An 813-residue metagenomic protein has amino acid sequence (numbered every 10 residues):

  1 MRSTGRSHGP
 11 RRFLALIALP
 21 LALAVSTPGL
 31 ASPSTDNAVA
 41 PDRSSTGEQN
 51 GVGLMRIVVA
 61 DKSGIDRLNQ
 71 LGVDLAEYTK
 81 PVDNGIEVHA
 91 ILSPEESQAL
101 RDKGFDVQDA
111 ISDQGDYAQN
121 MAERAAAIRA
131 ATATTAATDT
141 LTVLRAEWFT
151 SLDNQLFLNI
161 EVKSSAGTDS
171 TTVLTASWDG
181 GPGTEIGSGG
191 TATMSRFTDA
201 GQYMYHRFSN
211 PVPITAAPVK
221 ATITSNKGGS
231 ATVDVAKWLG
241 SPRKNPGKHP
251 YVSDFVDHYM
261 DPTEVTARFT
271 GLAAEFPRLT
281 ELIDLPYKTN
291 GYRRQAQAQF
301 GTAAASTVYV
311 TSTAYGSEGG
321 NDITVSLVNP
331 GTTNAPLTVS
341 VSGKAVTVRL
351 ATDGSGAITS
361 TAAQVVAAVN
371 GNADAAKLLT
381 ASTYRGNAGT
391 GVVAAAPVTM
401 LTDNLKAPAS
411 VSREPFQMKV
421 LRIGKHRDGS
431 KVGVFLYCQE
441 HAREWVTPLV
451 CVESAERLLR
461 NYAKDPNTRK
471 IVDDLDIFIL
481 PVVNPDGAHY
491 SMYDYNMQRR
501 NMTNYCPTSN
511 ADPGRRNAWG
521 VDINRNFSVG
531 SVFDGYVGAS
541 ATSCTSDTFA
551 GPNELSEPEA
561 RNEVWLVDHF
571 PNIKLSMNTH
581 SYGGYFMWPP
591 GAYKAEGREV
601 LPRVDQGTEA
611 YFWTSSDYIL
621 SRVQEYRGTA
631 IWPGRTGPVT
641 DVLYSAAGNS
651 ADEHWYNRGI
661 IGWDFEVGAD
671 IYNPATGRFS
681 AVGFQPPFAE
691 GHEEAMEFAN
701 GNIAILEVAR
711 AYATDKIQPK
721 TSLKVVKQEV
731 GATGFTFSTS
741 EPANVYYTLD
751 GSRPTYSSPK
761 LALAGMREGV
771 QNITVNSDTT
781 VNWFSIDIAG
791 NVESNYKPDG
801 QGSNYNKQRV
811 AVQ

Functional and structural regions predicted by a protein language model:
R2-S34: Secretory targeting and sorting signals
S32-Y309, Y315-G320, R349-T736, T755-T780 (+1 more regions): M14 metallocarboxypeptidase catalytic domain recognition
A314-V341, N370-A375: Ser/Thr/Gly-rich low-complexity blocks that favor extended beta-strand/coil architectures
S342-R349: Strand-loop-strand motifs at the edges of beta-sheets in extracellular beta-sandwich domains
T739-E741: Short glycine/proline-centered coil/turn motifs in the loop regions of extracellular beta-sandwich domains
V745-T748, W783: A short aromatic-rich beta-strand->coil structural motif
